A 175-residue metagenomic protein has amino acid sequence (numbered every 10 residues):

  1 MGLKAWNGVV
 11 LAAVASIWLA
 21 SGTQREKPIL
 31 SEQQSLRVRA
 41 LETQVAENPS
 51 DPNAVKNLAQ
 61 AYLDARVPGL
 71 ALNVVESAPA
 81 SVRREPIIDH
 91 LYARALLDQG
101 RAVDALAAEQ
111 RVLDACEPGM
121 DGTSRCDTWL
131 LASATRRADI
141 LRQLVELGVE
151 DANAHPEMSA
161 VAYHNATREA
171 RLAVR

Functional and structural regions predicted by a protein language model:
M1-A40, V174: Long, contiguous interaction/recruitment modules in multidomain scaffold/adaptor proteins
S31-Q34, P68, A102: TPR-repeat structural position
N53-N57, P86-L91, A107, D121-L131: Alpha-solenoid helical repeat scaffolds
D121-R175: Terminal, low-structured helical/coil segments at or just beyond the last alpha-helical repeat
